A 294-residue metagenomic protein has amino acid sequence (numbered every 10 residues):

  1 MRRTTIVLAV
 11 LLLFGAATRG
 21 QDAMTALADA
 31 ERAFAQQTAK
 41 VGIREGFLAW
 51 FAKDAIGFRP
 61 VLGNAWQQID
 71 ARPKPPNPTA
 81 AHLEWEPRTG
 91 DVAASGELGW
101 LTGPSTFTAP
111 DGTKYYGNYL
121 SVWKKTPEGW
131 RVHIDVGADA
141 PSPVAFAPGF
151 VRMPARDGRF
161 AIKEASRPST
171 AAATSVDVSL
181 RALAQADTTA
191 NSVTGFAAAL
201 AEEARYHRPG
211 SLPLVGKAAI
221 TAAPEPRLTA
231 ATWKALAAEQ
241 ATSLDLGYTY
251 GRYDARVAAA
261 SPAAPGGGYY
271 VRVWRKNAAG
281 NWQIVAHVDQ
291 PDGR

Functional and structural regions predicted by a protein language model:
M1-T4: Positively charged n-region of N-terminal signal peptides that target proteins for export
V7-G15: Bacterial N-terminal signal peptides
T18-W50, H133, P141-T194, A198-E202: Short, low-complexity N-terminal intrinsically disordered segments enriched in polar/charged residues
T25-A28, G42-E97, V193-L244, P262-P265: A solvent-exposed, acidic/Ser-Thr-rich amphipathic alpha-helical stretch
F34-A35, W85, L98-T102, Y116 (+8 more regions): Short, structured motif recognition centered on aromatic/hydrophobic residues
F51, V61-L62, G103-F107, Y119-S121 (+6 more regions): A mature extracytoplasmic/lumenal domain signature
P73, P87-V92, P104-F107, N118-K124 (+5 more regions): Hydrophobic/aromatic beta-strand elements that line small-molecule binding cavities or substrate pockets in beta-rich
Y115-R152, G267-G293: Short beta-strand edge/turn micro-motifs at domain boundaries
